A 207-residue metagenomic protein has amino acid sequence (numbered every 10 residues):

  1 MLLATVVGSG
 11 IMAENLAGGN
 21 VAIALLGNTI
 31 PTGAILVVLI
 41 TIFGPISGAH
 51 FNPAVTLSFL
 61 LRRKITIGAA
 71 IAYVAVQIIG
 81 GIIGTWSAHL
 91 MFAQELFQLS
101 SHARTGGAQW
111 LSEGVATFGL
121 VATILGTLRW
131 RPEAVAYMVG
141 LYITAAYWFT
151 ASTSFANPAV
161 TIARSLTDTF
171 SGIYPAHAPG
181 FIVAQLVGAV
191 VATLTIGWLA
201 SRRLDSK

Functional and structural regions predicted by a protein language model:
M1-K207: Membrane-interface helix-loop junctions and terminal tails of multi-pass membrane proteins
